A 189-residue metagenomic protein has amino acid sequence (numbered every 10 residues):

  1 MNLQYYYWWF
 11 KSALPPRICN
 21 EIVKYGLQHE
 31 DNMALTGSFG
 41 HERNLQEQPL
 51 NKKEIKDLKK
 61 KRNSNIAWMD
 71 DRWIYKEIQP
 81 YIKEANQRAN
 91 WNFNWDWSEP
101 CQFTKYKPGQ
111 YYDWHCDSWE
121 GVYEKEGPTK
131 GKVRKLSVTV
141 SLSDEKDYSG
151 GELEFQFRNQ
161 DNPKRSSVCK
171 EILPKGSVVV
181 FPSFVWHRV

Functional and structural regions predicted by a protein language model:
M1-V180, F184-V189: Fe(II)/2-oxoglutarate oxygenase catalytic core
